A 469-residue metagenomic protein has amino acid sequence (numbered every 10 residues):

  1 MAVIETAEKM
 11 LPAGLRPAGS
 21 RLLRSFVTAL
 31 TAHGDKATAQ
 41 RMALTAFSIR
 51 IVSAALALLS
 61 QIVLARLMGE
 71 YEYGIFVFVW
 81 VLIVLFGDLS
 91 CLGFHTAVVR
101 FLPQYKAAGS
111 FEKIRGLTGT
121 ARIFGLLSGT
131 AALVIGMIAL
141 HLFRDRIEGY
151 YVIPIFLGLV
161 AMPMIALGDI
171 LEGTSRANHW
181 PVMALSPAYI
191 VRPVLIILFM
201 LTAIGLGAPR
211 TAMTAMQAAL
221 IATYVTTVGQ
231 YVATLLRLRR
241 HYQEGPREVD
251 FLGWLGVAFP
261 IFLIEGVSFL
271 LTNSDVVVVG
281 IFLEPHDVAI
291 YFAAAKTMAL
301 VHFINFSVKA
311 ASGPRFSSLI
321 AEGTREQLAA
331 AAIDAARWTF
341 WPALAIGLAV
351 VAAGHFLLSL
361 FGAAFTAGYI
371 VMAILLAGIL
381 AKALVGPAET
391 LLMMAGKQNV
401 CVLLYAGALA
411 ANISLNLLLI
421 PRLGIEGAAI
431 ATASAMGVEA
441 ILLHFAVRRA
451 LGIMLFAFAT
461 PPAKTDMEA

Functional and structural regions predicted by a protein language model:
M1-L56, G119, R247-I264, F456-A469: N-terminal membrane topogenesis motif
T6, M10, G14, R41-S53 (+4 more regions): Membrane-water interface segments that mark the loop-to-transmembrane alpha-helix transition
T31, D35-K36, H141-G158, P285 (+3 more regions): Interfacial segments at transmembrane-helix termini and the short loops linking adjacent helices
M42-Q61, V191-R192, A215-L238, G245-P314 (+1 more regions): Transmembrane helical elements of multi-pass membrane transporters/channels
R50, A54, V81-V84, T120 (+11 more regions): Residue-level recognition of pore/gate-forming positions within transmembrane alpha-helices of multi-pass
L92-A108, A177, A294, M298-G323 (+2 more regions): Helix-loop junctions and terminal segments of transmembrane helices in multi-pass membrane transport/translocation
F156, S186-L238, G407-A411, I425-R449: Hydrophobic alpha-helical transmembrane segments
M164-A188, A377-L404: Membrane-interface junctions at transmembrane-helix termini in multi-pass inner-membrane proteins
